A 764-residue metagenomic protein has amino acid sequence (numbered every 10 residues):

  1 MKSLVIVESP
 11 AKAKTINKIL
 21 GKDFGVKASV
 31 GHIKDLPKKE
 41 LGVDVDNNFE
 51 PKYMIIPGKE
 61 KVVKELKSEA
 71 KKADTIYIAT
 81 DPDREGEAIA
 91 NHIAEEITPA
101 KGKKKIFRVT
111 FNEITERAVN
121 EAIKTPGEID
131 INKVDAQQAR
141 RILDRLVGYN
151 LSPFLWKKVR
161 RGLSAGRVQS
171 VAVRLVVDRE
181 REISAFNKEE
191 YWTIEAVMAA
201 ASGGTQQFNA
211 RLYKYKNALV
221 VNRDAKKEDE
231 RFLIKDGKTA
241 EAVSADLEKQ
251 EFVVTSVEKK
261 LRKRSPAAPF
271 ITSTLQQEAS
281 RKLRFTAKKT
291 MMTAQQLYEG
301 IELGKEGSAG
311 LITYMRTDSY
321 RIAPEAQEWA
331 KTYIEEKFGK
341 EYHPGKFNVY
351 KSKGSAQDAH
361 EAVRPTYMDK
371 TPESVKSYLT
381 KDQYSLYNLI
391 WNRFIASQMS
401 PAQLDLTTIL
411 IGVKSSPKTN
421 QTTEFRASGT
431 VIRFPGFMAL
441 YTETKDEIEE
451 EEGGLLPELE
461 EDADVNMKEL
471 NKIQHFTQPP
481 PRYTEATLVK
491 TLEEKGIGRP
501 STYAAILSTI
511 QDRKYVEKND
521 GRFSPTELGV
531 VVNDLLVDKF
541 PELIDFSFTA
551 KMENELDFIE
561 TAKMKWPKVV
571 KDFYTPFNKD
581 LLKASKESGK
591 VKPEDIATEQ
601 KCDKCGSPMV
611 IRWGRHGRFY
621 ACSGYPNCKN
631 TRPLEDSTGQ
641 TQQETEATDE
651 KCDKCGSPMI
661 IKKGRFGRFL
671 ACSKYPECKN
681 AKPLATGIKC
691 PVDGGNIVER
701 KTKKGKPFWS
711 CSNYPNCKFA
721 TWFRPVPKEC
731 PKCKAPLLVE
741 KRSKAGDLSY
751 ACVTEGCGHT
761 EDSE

Functional and structural regions predicted by a protein language model:
M1, D81-D83, R160-S164, K259-A268 (+3 more regions): Conserved short loop/turn motifs at secondary-structure junctions
M1-Q138, N150, R231-E241, N348 (+4 more regions): Intrinsically disordered, low-complexity regulatory segments
K2-L4, T15, S152, A185 (+2 more regions): Basic, low-complexity terminal or inter-domain segments flanking catalytic cores
I114-A196: C-terminal or mid-to-C-terminal helical accessory/interaction module adjacent to the motor/catalytic core
K158, V177-I234, K282: C-terminal helical "lid" subdomain and adjoining coupling/linker elements of P-loop NTPases
N222-A268, A463: Metal- or metallocofactor-binding catalytic centers and their adjacent structured scaffolds across diverse enzyme
V257, P266-A279, E306-Y314, P479-T491: Short acidic, hydrophobic short linear motifs in intrinsically disordered regions
Y298-T313, R513-R522: A short, conserved structural fragment
